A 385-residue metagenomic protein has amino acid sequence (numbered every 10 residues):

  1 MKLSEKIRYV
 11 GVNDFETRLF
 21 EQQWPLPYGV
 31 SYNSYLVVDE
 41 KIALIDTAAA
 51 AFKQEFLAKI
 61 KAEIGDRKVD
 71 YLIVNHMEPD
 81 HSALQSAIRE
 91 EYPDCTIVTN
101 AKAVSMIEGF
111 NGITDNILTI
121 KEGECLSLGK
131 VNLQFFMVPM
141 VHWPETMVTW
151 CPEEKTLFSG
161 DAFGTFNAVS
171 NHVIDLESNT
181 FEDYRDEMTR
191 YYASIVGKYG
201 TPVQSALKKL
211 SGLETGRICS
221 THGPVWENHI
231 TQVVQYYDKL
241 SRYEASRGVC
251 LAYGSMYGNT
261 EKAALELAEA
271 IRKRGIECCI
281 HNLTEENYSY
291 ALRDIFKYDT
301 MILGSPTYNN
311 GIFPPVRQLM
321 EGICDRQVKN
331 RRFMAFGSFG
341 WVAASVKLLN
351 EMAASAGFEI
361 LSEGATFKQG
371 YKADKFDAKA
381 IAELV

Functional and structural regions predicted by a protein language model:
K2-E5, T99-T146, Y199-S205: Metallo-beta-lactamase
K2-I60, V148-C151, T156-S159, V249 (+1 more regions): Conserved beta-strand hairpin/beta-sheet module of binuclear metal-dependent hydrolase folds, prominently
E40, A51-V98: Active-site metal-binding motif and surrounding structural segment of the metallo-beta-lactamase
K41-A43, Y71, V131, K155-F158 (+3 more regions): Structural motif
I45-T47, D70-M77, I97-A101, L157-G160 (+1 more regions): Active-site neighborhood of phospho(di)ester-bond hydrolases with catalytic His/Asp-centered motifs
S82-E90, T231, L349, D374: Metal-dependent catalytic neighborhoods of phosphoester/phosphodiester hydrolases
H142-T146, A162-G197, S241-A245: Active-site-proximal loop/helix segment associated with metal-binding centers of metalloenzymes
V169, T180-I218, H222-V225, E266-H281 (+1 more regions): FMN-binding flavodoxin-like domain, especially the glycine-rich phosphate-binding loop
